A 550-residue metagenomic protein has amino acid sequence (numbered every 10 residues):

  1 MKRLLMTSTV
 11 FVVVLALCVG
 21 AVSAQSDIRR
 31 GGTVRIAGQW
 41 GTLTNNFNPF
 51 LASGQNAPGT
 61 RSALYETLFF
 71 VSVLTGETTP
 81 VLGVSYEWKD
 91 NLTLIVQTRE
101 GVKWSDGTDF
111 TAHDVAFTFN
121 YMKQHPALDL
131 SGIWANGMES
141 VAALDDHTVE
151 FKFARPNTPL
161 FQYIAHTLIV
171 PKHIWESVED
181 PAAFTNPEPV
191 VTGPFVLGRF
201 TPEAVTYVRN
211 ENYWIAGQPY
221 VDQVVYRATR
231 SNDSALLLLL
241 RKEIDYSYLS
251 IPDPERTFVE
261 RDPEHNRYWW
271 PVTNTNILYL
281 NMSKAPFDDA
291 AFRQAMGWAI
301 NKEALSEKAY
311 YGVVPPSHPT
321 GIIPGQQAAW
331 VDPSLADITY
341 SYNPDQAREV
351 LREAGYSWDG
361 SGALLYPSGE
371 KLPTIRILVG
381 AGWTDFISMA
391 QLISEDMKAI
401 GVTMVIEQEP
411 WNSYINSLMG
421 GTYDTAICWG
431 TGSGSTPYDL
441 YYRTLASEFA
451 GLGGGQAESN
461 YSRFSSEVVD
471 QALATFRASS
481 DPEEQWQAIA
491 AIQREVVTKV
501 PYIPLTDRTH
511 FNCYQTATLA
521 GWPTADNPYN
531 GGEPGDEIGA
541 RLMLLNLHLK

Functional and structural regions predicted by a protein language model:
R35, T111-T118, D146-K152, G193-P194 (+9 more regions): Alpha-helical secondary-structure segments
R35-D90, N120, V190-V191: N-terminal lobe/hinge region of extracytoplasmic solute-binding protein
G38-P58, V81-L82, T108, L130-S131 (+6 more regions): A structural "hinge/loop" feature
G59, A204, R209, N276 (+4 more regions): Detector for C-terminal structural segments
S72-V73, E77, A165-P219, Q223 (+2 more regions): Gly/Pro-rich hinge or "lid" segments in bacterial periplasmic/extracellular proteins
V84-L128, E150, L238, P286-F287: Aromatic- and charge-enriched surface segment that lines or borders ligand/interaction sites
E87, Q97, S131-W175, A517: Surface-exposed binding/hinge segments that line and control ligand-binding clefts or catalytic entry sites
M122, S140-A142, G198-V208, V225-K284 (+5 more regions): Extracellular/periplasmic solute-recognition and catalytic clefts
